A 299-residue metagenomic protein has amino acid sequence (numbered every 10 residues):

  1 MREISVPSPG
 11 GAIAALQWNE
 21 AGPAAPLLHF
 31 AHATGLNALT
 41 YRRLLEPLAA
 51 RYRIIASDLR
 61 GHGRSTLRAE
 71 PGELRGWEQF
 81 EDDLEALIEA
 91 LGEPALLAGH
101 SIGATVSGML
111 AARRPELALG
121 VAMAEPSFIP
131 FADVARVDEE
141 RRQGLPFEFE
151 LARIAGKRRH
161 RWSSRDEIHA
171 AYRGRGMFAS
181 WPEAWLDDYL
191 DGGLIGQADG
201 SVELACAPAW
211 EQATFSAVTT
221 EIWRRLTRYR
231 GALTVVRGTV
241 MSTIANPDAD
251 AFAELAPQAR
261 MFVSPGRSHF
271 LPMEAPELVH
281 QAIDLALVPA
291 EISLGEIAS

Functional and structural regions predicted by a protein language model:
A14-A69: Conserved HGGG/HGGXW glycine-rich cap/lid loop of the alpha/beta-hydrolase fold
H29-A33, H100, R237: The conserved beta1-alpha1 loop
D58-H62, S127, R267-S268: Short beta-to-alpha linker loops that shape the active-site pocket of alpha/beta-hydrolase fold enzymes
L59-A98, E139-E140, Q281: Active-site loop/oxyanion-hole signature of alpha/beta-hydrolase fold enzymes
E93-D138: Conserved hydrolase catalytic core segment
F131-A198, T214: Helix-rich cap/lid subdomain of alpha/beta-hydrolase
A184, G193-L255, V263: Conserved serine/cysteine hydrolase catalytic core
S264-P276, H280: Catalytic histidine-centered segment of alpha/beta-hydrolase-like enzymes
